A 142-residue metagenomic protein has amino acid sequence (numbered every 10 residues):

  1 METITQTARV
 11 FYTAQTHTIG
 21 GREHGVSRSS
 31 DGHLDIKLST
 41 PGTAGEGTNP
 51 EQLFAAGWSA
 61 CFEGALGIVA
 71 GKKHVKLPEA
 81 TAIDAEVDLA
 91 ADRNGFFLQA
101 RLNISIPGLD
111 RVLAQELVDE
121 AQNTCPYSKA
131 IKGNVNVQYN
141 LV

Functional and structural regions predicted by a protein language model:
M1-A56, E63-V142: Extended beta-strand/beta-hairpin segments
